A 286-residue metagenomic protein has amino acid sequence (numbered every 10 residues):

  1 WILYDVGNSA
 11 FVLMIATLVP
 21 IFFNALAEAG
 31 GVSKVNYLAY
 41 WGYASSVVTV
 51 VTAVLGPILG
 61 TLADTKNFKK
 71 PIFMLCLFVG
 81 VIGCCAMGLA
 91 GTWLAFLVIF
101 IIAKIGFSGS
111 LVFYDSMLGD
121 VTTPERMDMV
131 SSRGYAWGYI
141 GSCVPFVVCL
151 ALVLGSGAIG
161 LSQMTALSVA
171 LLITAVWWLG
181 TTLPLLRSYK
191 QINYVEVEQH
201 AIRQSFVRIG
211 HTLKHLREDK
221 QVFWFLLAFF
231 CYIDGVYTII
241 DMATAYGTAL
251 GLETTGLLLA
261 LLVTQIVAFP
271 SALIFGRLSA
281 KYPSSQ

Functional and structural regions predicted by a protein language model:
W1-T49, W93, Q221-A260: Helix-loop boundary and gating motifs at the non-cytosolic
A53, M74-T92: C-terminal ends and interior cores of transmembrane alpha-helices in multi-pass membrane transporters/permeases
V54-F68, P270-S284: Helix-to-loop junctions at the C-terminal end of transmembrane segments in multipass secondary transporters
G83-C84, W93-S110, C231: Hydrophobic core of transmembrane alpha-helices in multi-pass small-molecule transporters, especially MFS/SLC-type
I99-W137: Cytoplasmic helix-loop-helix junction between adjacent transmembrane helices in 12-TM secondary transporters
M129-V153: Glycine-rich segments within core transmembrane alpha-helices of 12-TM secondary carriers
P145-G157, A175-Y194: C-terminal membrane-cytosol helix-exit motif in multi-pass small-molecule transporters
K190-L227: Juxtamembrane intracellular "pre-TM" segments in multi-pass secondary transporters
